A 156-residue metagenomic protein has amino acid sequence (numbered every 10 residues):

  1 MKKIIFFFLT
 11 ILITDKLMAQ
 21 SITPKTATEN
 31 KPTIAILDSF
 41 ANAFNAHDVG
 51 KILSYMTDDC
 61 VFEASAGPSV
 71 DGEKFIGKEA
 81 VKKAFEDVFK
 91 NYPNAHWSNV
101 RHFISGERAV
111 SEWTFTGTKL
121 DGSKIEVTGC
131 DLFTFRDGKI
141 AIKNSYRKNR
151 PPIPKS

Functional and structural regions predicted by a protein language model:
M1-P24: Bacterial Sec-dependent N-terminal signal peptides
M18-S54, D58, K78: Short, low-complexity N-terminal intrinsically disordered segments enriched in polar/charged residues
F40, I52-L53, C60, G77 (+4 more regions): Hydrophobic pocket/interface hotspot
S54-V100: A solvent-exposed, acidic/Ser-Thr-rich amphipathic alpha-helical stretch
N91, G117-E126: Short, cysteine-centered beta-strand-loop-beta hairpins and adjacent loop/turn segments enriched in charged/polar
H96-W97, I125-D131: Short, surface-exposed coil-to-beta transition loops
G106-F115: A short hydrophobic beta-strand element
T128-P154: Short beta-strand edge/turn micro-motifs at domain boundaries
